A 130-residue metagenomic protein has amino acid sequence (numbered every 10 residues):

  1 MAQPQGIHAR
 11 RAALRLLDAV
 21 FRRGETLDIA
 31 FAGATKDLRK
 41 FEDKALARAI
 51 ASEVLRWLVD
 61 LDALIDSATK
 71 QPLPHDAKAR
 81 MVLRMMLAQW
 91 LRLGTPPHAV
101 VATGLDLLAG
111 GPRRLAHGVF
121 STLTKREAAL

Functional and structural regions predicted by a protein language model:
M1-L130: Class I Rossmann-like S-adenosyl-L-methionine
